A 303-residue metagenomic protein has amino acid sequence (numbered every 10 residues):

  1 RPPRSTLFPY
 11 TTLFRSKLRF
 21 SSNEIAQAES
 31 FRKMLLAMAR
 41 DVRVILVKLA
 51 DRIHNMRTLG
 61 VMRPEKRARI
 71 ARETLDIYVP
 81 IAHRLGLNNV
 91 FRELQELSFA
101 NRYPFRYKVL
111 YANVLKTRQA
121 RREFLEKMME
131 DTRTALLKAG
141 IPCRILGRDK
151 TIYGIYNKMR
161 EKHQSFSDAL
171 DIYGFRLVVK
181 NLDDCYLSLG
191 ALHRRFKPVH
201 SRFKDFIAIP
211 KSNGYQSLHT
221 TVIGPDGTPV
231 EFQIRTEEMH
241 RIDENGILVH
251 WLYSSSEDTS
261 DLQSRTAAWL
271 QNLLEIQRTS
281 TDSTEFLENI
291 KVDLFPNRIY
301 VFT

Functional and structural regions predicted by a protein language model:
R1-F8: Short, exposed "boundary/linker" segments that immediately precede the start of a downstream structural module
F8-D168, I172-G174, V179-G214, L218-V230 (+2 more regions): Active-site helical microenvironments for divalent-metal-assisted chemistry
V292-D293: Edge strands and adjacent loops of beta-rich recognition modules
